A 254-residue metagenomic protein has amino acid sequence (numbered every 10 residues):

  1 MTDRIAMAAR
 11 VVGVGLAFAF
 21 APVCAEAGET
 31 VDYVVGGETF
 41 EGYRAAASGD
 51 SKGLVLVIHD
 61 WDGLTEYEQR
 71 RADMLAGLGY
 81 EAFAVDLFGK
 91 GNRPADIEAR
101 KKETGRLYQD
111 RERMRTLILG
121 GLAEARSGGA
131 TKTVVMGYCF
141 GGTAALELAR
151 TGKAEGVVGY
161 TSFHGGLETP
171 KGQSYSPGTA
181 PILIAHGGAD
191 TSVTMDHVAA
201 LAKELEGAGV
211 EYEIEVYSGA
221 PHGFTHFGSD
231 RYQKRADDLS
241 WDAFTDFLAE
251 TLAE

Functional and structural regions predicted by a protein language model:
R10-A21: Bacterial N-terminal signal peptides
T30-G128, H226-G228: Serine-hydrolase catalytic machinery in alpha/beta-hydrolase-like enzymes
R71, T194-E204: Short alpha-helix in the alpha/beta-hydrolase fold that links the catalytic acid
L87-G91, G166, A220: Short beta-to-alpha linker loops that shape the active-site pocket of alpha/beta-hydrolase fold enzymes
I118-P177: Primarily recognizes the serine-hydrolase "nucleophile elbow" in alpha/beta-hydrolase and SGNH/GDSL folds
S176-I182, A208-E211: Short, proline-enriched alpha-helix->beta-strand connector loops that line the catalytic pocket of alpha/beta-hydrolase
I184-H186, D190: Short beta-strand/loop motif that positions the catalytic acidic residue of the alpha/beta-hydrolase fold
E206, E211-E254: C-terminal catalytic histidine-bearing segment of alpha/beta-hydrolase fold enzymes
